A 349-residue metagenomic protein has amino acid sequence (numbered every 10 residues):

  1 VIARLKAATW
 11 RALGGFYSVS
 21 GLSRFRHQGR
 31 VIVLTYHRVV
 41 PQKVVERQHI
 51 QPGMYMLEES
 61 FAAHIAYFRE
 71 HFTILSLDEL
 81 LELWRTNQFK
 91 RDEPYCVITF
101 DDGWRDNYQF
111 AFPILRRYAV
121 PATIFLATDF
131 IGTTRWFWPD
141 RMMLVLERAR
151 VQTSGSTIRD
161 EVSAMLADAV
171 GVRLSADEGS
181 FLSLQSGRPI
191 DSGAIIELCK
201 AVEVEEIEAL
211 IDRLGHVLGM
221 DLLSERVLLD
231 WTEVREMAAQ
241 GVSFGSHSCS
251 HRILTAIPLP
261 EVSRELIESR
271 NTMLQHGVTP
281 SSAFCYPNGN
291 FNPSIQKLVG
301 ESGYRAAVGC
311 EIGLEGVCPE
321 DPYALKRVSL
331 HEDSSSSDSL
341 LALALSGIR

Functional and structural regions predicted by a protein language model:
V1-T99, D106, F137-Q152, A239 (+1 more regions): C-terminal active-site subregion of NodB/CE4 polysaccharide deacetylases
R26-V31, T35, R135-Q240: Extended, charge-rich helix/loop segments that form flexible, surface "patches" used to engage negatively charged
P41, I131, S246-I253: Conserved radical SAM core fold
Q51, F125-L126, F137, S224 (+2 more regions): Residue-level signal for pocket-adjacent positions within structured domains
A63, D106, F110, L229-T232: Short, well-structured alpha-helical interface segments that form or flank functional binding sites
R91, W104, P113-F125, A176 (+4 more regions): CE4/NodB-like, metal-dependent polysaccharide N-deacetylase domain that modifies extracellular/periplasmic N-acetylated
D92-V170: Acidic/aromatic-lined carbohydrate-recognition and catalytic surfaces of CAZymes acting on diverse glycans
F110-I114, E233, S294-L298: A short acidic, amphipathic alpha-helical/loop segment
